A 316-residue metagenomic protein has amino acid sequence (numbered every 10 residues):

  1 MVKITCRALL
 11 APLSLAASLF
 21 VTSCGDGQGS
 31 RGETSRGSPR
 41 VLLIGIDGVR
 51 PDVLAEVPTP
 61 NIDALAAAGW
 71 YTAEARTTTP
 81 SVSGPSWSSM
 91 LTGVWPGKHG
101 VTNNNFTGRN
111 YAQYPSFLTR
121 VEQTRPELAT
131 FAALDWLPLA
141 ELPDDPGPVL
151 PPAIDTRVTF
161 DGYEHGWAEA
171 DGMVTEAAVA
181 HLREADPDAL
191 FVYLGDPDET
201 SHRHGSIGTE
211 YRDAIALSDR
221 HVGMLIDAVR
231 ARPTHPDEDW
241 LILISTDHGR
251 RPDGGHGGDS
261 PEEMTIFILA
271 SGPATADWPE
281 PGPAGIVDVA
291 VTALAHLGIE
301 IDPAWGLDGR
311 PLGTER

Functional and structural regions predicted by a protein language model:
M1-L13: Bacterial N-terminal signal peptides that target proteins for export
V21-S23: C-terminal motif of bacterial Sec signal peptides marking the signal peptidase cleavage site
G25-R31: Bacterial lipoprotein signal-peptidase II cleavage site
L42-L43, N61, L217-G257, A293: Metal-dependent active-site segment of extracytoplasmic phospho-/sulfohydrolases and closely related
D52-S86, V94, F131: Short, structured active-site-proximal loop/turn typified by the sulfatase FGly-forming signature C/S-X-P-X-R
W87-G93, G258-E300, G313-T314: Substrate-binding rim/cap in mid-to-C-terminal beta-strand-loop elements of soluble/periplasmic
H99-N103, R109-W167: Catalytic-site neighborhoods of secreted/periplasmic enzymes that process anionic sulfate/phosphate groups
E141-V158, E176-M224: Active-site His/acidic residue clusters
